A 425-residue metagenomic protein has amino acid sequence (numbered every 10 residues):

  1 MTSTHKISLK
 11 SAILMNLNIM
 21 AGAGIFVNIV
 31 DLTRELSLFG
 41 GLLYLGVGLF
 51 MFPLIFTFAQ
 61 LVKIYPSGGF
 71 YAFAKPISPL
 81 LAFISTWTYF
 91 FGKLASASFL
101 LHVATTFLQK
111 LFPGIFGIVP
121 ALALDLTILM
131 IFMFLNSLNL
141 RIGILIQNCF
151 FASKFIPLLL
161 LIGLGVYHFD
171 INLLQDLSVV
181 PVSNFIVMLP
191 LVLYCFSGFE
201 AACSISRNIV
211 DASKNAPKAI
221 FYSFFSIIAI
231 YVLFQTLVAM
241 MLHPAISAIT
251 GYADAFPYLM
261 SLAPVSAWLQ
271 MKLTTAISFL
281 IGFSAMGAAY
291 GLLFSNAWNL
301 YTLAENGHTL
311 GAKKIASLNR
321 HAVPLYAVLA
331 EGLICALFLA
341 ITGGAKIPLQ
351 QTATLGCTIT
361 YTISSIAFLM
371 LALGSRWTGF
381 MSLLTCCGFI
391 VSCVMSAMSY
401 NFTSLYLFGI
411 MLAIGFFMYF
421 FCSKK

Functional and structural regions predicted by a protein language model:
M1-G41, M51-F52, F56, G415 (+1 more regions): Membrane-interface "cap" regions at the ends of multi-pass membrane proteins
T2, G41, I115-P120, N148-S278 (+1 more regions): Helix-loop-helix junctions that connect adjacent transmembrane segments in multi-pass membrane transporters
K6-N16, S78-G92, D125-I128, V180-V192 (+3 more regions): Select transmembrane alpha-helical segments in multipass membrane proteins
S11, Y44-L45, L111-R141, K154-I162 (+3 more regions): Transmembrane alpha-helical segments of multi-pass small-molecule transport proteins
D31-R34, L43, F52-L129, M133-S137 (+2 more regions): Hydrophobic transmembrane alpha-helices that form the core helical bundles of multi-pass secondary transporters
E35, L42, A353, C357-T360 (+1 more regions): A generic transmembrane alpha-helix motif of multi-pass inner-membrane proteins
Q60, K110-P113, I128-S153, N208 (+3 more regions): Membrane-water interface regions at transmembrane-helix termini and the short interhelical loops of multi-pass membrane
F70-S78, G114, A219-Y290, T309-P348 (+1 more regions): TM-loop-TM module centered on a large, flexible mid-protein loop between adjacent transmembrane helices in multi-pass
